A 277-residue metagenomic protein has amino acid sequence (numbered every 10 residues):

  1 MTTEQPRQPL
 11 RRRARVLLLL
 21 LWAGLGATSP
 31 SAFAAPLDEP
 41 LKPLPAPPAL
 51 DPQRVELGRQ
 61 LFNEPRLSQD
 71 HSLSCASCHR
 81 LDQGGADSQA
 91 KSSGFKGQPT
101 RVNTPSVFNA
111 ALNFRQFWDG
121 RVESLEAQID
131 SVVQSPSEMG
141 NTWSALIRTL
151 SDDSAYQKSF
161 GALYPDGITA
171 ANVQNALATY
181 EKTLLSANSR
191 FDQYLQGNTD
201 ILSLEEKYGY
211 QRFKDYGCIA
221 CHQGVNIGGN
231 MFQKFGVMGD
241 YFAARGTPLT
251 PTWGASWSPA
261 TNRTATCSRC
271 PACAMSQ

Functional and structural regions predicted by a protein language model:
T2-E56, L61, N113, S131-K207 (+2 more regions): Post-cleavage N-terminal segment of exported redox proteins
A35-S131, D192-Q277: Short glycine/threonine-rich turn/loop motifs
